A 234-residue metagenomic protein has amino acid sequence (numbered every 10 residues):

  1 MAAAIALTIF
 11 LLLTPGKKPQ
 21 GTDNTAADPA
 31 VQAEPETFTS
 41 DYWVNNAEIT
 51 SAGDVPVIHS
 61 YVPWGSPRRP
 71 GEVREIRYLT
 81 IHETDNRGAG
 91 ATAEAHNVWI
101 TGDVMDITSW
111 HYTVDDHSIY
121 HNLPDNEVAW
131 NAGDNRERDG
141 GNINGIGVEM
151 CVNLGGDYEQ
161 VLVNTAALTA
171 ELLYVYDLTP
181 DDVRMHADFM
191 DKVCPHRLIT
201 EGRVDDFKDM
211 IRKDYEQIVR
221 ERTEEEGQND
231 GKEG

Functional and structural regions predicted by a protein language model:
M1-A4: N-terminal Sec-pathway targeting helices
I9-G53, V73, N153-G234: Basic/polar, cationic surfaces and motifs that engage anionic cell-wall and phosphate/carboxylate ligands
S40-D177: Active-site-adjacent loop/helix surface patches within enzyme catalytic domains that shape the substrate-binding cleft
